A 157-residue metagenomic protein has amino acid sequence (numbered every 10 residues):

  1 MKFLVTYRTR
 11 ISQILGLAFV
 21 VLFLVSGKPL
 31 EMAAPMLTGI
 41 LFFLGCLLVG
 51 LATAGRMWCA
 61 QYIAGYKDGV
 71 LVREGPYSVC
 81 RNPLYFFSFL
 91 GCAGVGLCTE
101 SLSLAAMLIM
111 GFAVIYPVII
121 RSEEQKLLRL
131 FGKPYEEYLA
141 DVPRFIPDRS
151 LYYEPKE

Functional and structural regions predicted by a protein language model:
M1-E74, F89-E157: Membrane-anchoring alpha-helices and their flanking helix-loop junctions
V72-N82: Short, amphipathic, aromatic/basic-enriched membrane-interface segments that mark the entry/exit of transmembrane
C80-R81, F86, L90: Conserved SAM-binding loop
